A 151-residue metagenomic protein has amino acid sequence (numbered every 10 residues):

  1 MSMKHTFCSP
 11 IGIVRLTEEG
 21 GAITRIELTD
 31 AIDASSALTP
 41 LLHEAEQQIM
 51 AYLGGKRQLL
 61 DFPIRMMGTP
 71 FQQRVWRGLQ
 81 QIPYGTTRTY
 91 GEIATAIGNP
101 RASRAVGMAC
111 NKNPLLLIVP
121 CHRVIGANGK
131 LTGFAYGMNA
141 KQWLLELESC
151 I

Functional and structural regions predicted by a protein language model:
M1-R101, L147-I151: Basic nucleic-acid-binding alpha-helical/helix-turn surface characteristic of O6-alkylguanine DNA
L60-I64, V106, L131-F134: Short clusters of hydrophobic/aromatic residues that line enzyme substrate/ligand-binding pockets
P83, P114-L117, G129: Histidine- and aromatic-rich ligand-binding microenvironments
R104-N113: Regulatory, non-catalytic segments
L117-V124: Short Lys/Arg-enriched helix C-cap and helix-to-coil transition segments that create basic nucleic-acid-contact patches
A127-I151: …primarily DNA-binding HTH/wHTH and HhH modules…
